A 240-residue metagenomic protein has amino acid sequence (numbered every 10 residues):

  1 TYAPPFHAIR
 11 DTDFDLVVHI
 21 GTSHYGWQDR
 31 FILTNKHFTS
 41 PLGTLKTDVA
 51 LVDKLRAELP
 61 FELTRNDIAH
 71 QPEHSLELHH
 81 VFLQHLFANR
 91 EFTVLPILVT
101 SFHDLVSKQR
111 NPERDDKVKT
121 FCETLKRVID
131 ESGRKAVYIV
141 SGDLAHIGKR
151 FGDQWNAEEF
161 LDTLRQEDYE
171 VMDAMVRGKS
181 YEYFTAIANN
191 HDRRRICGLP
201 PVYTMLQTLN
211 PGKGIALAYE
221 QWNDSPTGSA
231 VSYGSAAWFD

Functional and structural regions predicted by a protein language model:
T1-Y203, Q207-K213, Y219-G228: Active-site histidine-anchored catalytic micro-motif
W222-D240: Conserved glycine-rich phosphate/nucleotide-binding loop and adjacent Mg2+-coordinating catalytic segment
